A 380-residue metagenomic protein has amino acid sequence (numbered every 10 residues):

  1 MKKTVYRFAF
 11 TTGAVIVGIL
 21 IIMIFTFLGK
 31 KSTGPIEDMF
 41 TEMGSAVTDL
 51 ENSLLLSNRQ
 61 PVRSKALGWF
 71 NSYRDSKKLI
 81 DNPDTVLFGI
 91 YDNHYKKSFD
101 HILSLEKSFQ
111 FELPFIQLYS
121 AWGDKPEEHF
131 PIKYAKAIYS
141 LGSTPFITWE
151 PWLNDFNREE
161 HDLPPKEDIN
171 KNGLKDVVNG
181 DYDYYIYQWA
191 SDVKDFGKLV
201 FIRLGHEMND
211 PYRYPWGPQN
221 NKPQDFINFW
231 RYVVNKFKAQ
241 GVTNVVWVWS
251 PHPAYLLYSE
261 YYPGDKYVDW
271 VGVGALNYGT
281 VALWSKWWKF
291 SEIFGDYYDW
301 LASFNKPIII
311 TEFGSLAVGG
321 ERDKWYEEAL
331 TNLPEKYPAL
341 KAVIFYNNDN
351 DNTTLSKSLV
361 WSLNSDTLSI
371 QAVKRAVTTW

Functional and structural regions predicted by a protein language model:
A9-T26: Hydrophobic membrane-insertion alpha-helices, especially the h-region of bacterial N-terminal signal peptides
F25-S72, S76-K97, P307-W380: Substrate-binding cleft of secreted/luminal carbohydrate-active enzymes
L56-Y182, S315-V318: N-terminal substrate-binding region of glycoside hydrolase catalytic domains
I90-Y91, G205, W230, V234-L257 (+2 more regions): Aromatic-lined carbohydrate-recognition surfaces of secreted/lumenal glycan-active proteins
K96-L105, E127-Y134, I186-W189, P251-K266 (+2 more regions): Alpha-helical scaffolding within the catalytic cores of extracellular/periplasmic polymer-degrading hydrolases
E128, K133-V245: Substrate-binding cleft of extracellular glycoside hydrolase catalytic domains
P131-E150, Y261-G319, R375-T378: Glycoside hydrolase catalytic-domain groove-lining segments
K194, N220-N277, Y298: Eukaryote-skewed repeat-based solenoidal scaffolds used as protein-protein interaction platforms, primarily
